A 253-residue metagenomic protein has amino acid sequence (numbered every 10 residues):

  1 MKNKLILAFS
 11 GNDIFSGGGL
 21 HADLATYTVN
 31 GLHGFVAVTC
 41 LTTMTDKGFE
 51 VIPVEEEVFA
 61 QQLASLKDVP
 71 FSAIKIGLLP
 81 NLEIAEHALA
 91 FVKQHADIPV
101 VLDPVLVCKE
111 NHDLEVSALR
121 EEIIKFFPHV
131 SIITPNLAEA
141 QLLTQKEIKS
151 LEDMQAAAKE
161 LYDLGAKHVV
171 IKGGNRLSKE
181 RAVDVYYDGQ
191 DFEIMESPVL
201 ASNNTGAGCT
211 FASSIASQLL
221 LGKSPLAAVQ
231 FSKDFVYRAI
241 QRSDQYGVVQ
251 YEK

Functional and structural regions predicted by a protein language model:
M1-N3, A8, G19, K179-I194: Acidic-glycine-rich active-site phosphate/pyrophosphate-binding loop
K2-A8, L20-V107: Conserved N-terminal subdomain of the carbohydrate kinase-like
A8, A73-I76, V101-C108, T134-L143 (+2 more regions): Short beta-strands and strand-loop turn motifs
S10-F15, F192-T205: Short pre-catalytic strand/loop immediately N-terminal to key active-site residues, enriched for Gly-Thr
G31-H33, F192-E193, Q218-S232: Phosphate-handling active-site elements
P53, L226-K253: Charged C-terminal helix
V116-D191: Conserved phosphate/ATP/ADP-binding segment of small-molecule kinases
Q141-L142, A201-P225: Short, small-residue alpha-helix embedded
